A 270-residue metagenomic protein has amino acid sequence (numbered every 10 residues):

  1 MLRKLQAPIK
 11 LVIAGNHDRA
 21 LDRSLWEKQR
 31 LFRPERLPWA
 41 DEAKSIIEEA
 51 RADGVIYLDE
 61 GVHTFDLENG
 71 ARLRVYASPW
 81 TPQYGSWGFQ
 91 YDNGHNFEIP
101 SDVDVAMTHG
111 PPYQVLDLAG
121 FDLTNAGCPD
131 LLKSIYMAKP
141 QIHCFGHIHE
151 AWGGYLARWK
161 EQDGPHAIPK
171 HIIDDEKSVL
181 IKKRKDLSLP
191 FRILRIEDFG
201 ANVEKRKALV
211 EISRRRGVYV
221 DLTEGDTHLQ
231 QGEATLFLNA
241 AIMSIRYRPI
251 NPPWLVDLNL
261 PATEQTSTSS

Functional and structural regions predicted by a protein language model:
M1-D66: Core catalytic region of metal-dependent phosphoesterases/phosphodiesterases, especially metallo-beta-lactamase-like
R3, W87-H95, A106, V256-S270: C-terminal or late-domain output modules
I9-N16, L58-E60, A106-H109, I135-A151 (+1 more regions): Active-site neighborhood of phospho(di)ester-bond hydrolases with catalytic His/Asp-centered motifs
H17-S24, V62-D66, P82-G85, Y113-L116 (+3 more regions): Active-site environment of divalent metal-dependent phosphoester hydrolases
Q29-F32, D102-K139, Y155-G164, I168-P169: Active-site-proximal segments of metal-dependent phosphoesterases and phosphodiesterases across multiple
A52-I56, V62-A77, S101-V105, H228-L236 (+1 more regions): Beta-strand-turn-beta hairpins that frame and shape the catalytic cleft of phosphate-ester-processing enzymes
E68-V105, G120-K133: Binuclear metal-dependent hydrolase catalytic cores centered on His/Asp/Glu-rich metal-binding motifs
S134, A151-S270: Binuclear metal-dependent phosphoesterase catalytic core
